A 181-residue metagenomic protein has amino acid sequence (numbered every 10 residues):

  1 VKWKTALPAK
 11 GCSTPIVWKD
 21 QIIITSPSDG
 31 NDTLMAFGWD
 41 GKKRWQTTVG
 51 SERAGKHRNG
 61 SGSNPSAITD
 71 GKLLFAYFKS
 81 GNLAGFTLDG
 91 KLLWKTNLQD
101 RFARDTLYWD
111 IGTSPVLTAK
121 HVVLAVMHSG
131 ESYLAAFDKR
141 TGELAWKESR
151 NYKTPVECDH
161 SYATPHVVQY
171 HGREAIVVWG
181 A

Functional and structural regions predicted by a protein language model:
V1-A181: Noncatalytic, solvent-exposed loop/strand surfaces of beta-propeller-type extracellular/periplasmic domains
